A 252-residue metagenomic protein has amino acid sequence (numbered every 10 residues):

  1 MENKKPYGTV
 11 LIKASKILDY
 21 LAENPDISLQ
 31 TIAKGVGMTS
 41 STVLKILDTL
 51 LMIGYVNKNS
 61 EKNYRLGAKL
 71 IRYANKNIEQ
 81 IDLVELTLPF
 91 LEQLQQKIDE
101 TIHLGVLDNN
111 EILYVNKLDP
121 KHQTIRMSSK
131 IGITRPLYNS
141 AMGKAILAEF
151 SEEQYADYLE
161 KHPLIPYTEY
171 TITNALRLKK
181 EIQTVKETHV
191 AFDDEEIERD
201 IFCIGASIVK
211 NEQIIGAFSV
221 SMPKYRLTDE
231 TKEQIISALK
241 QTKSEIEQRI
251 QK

Functional and structural regions predicted by a protein language model:
M1-V84: N-terminal helix-turn-helix
Y7-L11, N63, G67, Q80 (+7 more regions): Short, structured helix-loop boundary elements
V56-K58, L104-G105, I208: A structural signal for short hydrophobic beta-strand segments in well-ordered beta-sheet cores
K62, L66-K161: Amphipathic alpha-helical effector-binding/dimerization core of metabolite-sensing transcriptional regulators
D157, P163, K243-K252: Cysteine/selenocysteine-centered motifs that mediate thiol-based redox chemistry or coordinate metal-sulfur cofactors
Y170-E245: Extended hydrophobic
